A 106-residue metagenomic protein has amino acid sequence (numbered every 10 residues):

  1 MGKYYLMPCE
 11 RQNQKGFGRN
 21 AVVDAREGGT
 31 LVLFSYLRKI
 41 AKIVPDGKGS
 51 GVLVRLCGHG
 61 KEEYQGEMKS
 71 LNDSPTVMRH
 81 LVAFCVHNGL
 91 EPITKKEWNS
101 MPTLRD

Functional and structural regions predicted by a protein language model:
M1-D106: Terminal leader/tail segments of proteins
